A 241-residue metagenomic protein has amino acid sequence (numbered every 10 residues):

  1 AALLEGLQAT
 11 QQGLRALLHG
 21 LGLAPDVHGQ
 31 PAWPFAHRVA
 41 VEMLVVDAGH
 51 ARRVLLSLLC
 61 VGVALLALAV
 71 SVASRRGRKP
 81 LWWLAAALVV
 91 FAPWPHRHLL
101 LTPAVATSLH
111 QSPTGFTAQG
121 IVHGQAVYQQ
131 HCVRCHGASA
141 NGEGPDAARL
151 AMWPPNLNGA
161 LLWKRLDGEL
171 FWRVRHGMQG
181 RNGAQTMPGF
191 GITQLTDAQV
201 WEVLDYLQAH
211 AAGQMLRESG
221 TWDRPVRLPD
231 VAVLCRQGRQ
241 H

Functional and structural regions predicted by a protein language model:
G29-S71: Membrane-embedded alpha-helical segments of integral membrane proteins
G77-T102, Y128: Internal/C-terminal transmembrane anchor helices
L101-S112, L216-Q240: N-terminal "domain-start" segment that seeds a small globular fold
A104-V127: Electrostatic cytochrome c docking/interface patches
I121-V133, R165-E169, Q194-D197: Sequence context surrounding c-type heme c attachment/ligation sites in exported
G124-S139, M187, V203-L207: The canonical Cys-X-X-Cys-His
Q125, G137, N141-W172: Gly/Gly-Pro-rich "capping" loops immediately C-terminal to redox-active cysteine motifs in periplasmic/lumenal
A148-P155, R175-W201, H210: Axial heme c-ligation environment in periplasmic c-type cytochrome domains
